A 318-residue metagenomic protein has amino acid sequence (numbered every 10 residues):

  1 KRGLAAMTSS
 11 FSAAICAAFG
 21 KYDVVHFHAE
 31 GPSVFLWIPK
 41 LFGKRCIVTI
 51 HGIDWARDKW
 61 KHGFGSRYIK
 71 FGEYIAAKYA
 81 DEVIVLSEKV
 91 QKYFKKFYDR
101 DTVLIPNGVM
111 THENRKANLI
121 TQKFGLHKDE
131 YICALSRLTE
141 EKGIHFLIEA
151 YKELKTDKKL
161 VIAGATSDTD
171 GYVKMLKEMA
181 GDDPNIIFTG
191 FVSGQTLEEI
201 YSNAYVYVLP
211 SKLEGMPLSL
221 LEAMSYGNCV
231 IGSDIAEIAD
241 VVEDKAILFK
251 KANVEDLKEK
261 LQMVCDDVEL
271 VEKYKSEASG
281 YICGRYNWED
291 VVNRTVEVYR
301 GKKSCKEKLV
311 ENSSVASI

Functional and structural regions predicted by a protein language model:
I15-A18, L41, G65-V83, F97: Membrane-proximal helix-turn-helix segments that form the acceptor-binding/catalytic region of lipid-linked
V109, L135, K159-K174, G190-F191: Glycosyltransferase donor-sugar binding loop
G125-K155, V161: Conserved donor-binding/catalytic core segment of Leloir-type glycosyltransferases
V173-Q195: Nucleotide-activated donor-binding/catalytic signature segment of Leloir-type glycosyltransferases, i.e., the conserved
F191-V192, E199-A204: Short alpha-helical donor nucleotide-sugar binding micro-motif in glycosyltransferases
K212: Aromatic "clamp/platform" in nucleotide-sugar-dependent glycosyltransferases that forms part of the donor/acceptor
C229-G232: Short hydrophobic beta-strand element within catalytic cores of glycosyltransferases and related nucleotide-activated
I247-V254, M263-E269: Conserved acidic donor-binding segment of nucleotide-sugar-dependent glycosyltransferases
